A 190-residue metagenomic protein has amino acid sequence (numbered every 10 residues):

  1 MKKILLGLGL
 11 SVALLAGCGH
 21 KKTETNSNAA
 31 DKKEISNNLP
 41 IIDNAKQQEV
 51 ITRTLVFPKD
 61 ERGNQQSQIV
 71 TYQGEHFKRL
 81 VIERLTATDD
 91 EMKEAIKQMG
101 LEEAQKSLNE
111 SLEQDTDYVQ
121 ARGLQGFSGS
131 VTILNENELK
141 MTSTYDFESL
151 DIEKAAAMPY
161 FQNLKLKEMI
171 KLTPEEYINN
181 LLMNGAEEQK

Functional and structural regions predicted by a protein language model:
M1-I4: Positively charged n-region of N-terminal signal peptides that target proteins for export
L8-A13: Bacterial N-terminal signal peptides
L15-G17: C-terminal motif of bacterial Sec signal peptides marking the signal peptidase cleavage site
G19-K21, Q114-K190: Mature, soluble, non-transmembrane domains
K21-T54: N-terminal, intrinsically disordered, polar/charged segments of Gram-positive cell-envelope systems that serve as
A45-V50, V70-K78, E136: Short, solvent-exposed coil/turn segments at beta-strand boundaries
Q66-T88: Early exported N-terminus immediately downstream of N-terminal targeting peptides
T86, D90-V119, L124: Long, charged/polar, surface-exposed segments that mediate recognition or autoinhibition
